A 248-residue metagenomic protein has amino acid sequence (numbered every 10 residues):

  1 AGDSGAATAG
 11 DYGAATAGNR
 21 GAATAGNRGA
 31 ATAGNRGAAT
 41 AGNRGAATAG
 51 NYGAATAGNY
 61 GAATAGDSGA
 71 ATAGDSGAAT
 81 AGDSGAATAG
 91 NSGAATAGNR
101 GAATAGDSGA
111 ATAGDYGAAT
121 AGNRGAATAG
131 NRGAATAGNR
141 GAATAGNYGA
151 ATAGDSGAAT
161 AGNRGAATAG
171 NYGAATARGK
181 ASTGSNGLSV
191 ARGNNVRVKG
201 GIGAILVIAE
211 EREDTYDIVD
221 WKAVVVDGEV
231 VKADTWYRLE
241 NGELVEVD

Functional and structural regions predicted by a protein language model:
A1-K180: Thr-biased low-complexity repeat/linker tracts and other Thr-enriched repetitive architectures
T64, T104, L188-R192, V196-D248: Intrinsically disordered, low-complexity terminal regions
G165, G173, A177-G201: Acidic, glycine-rich calcium-binding repeat modules characteristic of RTX/beta-roll and related beta-solenoid repeat
